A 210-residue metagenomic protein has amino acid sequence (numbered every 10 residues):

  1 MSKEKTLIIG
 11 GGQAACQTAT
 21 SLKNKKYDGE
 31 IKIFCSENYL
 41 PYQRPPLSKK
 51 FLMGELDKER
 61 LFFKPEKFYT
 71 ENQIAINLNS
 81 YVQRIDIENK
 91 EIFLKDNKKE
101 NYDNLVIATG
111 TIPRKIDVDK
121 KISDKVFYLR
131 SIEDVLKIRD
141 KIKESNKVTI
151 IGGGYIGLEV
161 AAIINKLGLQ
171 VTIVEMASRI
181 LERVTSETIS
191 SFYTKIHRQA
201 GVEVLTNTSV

Functional and structural regions predicted by a protein language model:
M1-I9, P65-T149, N207: FAD-binding core/adjacent interface of flavoenzyme oxidoreductases
S2-A75, A161-T188: Beta1-alpha1 glycine-rich phosphate/pyrophosphate-binding loop at the start of Rossmann-like nucleotide-binding domains
G12-Q13, N38, T111-P113, E133 (+2 more regions): Residue-level detector of alpha-helix initiation sites
D28, K32, I76-F93, E100 (+1 more regions): A Rossmann-like FAD-binding core segment of flavoenzymes
P41, Y102, K115-I116, L158-E159 (+1 more regions): Glycine/Thr-rich phosphate-binding loops of Rossmann-like dinucleotide-binding domains
Y128-S131, G157, S186: Short, conserved glycine- and acidic-residue-centered signature motifs in active-site or ligand-binding loops
